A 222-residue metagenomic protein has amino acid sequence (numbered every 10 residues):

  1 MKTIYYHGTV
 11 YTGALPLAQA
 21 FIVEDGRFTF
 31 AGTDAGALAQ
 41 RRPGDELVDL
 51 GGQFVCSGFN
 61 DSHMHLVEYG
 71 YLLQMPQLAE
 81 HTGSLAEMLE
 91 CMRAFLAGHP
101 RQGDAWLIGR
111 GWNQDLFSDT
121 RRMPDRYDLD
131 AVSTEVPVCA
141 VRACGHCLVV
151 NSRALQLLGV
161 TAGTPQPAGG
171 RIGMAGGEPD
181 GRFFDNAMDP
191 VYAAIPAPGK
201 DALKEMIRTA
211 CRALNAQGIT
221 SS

Functional and structural regions predicted by a protein language model:
K2-Y6, G13-S222: Divalent metal-binding segments
